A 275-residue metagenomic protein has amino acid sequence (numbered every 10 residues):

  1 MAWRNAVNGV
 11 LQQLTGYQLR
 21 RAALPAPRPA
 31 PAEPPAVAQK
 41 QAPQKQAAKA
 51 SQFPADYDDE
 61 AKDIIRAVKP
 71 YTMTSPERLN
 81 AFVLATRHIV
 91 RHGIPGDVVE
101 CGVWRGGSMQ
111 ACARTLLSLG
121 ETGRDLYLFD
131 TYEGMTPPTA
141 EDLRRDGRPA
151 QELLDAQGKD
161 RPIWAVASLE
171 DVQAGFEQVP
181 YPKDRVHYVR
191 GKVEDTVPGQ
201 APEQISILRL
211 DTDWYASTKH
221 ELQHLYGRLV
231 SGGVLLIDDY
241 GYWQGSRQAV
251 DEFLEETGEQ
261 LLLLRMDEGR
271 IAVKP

Functional and structural regions predicted by a protein language model:
M1-E60: Membrane-proximal basic amphipathic "stem/tether" segments
L14, T86-I89, L116: Generic structural signal for hydrophobic core residues of well-folded globular domains
A50-P76, H92-P275: S-adenosylmethionine/decaboxylated-SAM
A81-G93: Conserved alpha-helix/loop element of class I SAM-dependent methyltransferases that forms part of the SAM/SAH-binding
